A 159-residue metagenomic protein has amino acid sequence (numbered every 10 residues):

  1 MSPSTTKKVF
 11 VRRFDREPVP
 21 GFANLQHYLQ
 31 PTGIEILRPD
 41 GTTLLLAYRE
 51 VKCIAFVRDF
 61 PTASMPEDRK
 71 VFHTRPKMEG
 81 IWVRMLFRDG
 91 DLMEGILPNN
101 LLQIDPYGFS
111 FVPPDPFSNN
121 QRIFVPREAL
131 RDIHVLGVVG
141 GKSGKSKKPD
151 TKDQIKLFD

Functional and structural regions predicted by a protein language model:
M1-D159: Conserved RNA-binding domains used in RNP assembly and mRNA/RNA metabolism
